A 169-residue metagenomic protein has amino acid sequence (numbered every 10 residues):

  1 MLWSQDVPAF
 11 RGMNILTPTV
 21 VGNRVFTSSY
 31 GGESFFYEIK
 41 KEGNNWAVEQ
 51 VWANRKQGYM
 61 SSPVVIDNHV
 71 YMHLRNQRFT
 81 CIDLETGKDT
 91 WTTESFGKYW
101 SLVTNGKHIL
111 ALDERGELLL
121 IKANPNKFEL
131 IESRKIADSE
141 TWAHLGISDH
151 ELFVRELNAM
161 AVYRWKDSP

Functional and structural regions predicted by a protein language model:
M1-P169: Noncatalytic, solvent-exposed loop/strand surfaces of beta-propeller-type extracellular/periplasmic domains
